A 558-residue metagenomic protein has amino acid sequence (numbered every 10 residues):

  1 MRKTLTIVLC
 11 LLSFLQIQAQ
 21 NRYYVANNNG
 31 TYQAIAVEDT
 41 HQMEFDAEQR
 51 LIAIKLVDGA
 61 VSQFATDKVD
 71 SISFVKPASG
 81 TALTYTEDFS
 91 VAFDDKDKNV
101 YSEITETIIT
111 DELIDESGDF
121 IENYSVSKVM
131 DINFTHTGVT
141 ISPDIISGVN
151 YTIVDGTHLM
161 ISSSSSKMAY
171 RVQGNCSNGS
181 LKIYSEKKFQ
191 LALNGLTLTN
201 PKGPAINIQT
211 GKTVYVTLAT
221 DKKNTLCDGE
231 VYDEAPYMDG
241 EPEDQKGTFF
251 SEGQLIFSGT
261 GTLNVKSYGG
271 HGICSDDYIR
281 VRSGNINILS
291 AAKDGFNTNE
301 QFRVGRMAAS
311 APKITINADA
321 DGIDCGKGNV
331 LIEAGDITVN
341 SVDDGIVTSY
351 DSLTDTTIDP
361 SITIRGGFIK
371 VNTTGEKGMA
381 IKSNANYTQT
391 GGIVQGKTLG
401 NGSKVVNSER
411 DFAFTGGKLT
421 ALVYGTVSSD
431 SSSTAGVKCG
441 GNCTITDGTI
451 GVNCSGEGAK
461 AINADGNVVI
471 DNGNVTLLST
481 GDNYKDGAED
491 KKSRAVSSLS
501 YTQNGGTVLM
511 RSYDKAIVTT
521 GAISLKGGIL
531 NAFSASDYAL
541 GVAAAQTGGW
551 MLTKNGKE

Functional and structural regions predicted by a protein language model:
T4-S13: Sec-dependent N-terminal signal peptides
V8, V25-A26, L226, T553: Short beta-strand element of the conserved SAM-dependent methyltransferase core
L15-A19: Sec/Tat signal peptide C-region and signal peptidase I cleavage site
Q20-G80: Compositionally biased alpha-helical segments
S79-E558: A composition-driven surface/loop motif
